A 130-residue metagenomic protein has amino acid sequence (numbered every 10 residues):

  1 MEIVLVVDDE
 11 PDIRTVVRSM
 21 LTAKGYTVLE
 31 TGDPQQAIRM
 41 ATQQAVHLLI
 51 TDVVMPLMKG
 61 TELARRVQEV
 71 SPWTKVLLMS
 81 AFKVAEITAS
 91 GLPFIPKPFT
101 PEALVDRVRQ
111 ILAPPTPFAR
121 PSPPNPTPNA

Functional and structural regions predicted by a protein language model:
P11-L29: Two-component/phosphorelay signaling modules centered on CheY-like receiver
G32-Q36, K59-L63: Acidic catalytic/metal-coordinating carboxylates
T42-Q44, R66-T74, K83-I87: Conserved phosphotransfer cores of two-component systems
D52: Active-site residues of response regulator receiver
M55: Receiver (REC) domain active-site loop signature in two-component systems and cognate sites in sensor histidine kinases
F99-L112, T116: C-terminal output helix
P115-A130: CheY-like receiver
